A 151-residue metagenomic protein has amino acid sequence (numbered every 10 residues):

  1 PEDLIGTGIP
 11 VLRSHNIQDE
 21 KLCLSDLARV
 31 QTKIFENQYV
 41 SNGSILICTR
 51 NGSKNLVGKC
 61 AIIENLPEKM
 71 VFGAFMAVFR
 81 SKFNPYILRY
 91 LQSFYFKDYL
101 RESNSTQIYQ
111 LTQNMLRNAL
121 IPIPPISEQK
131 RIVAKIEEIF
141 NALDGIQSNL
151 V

Functional and structural regions predicted by a protein language model:
P1, H15-S44, L66-E68: Sequence-specific dsDNA recognition surfaces
P1-P10: Extended boundary segments
G52-L56: Short, charged beta-turn/beta-strand-edge "cap" motif at the junction between a beta-strand and an adjacent loop
G58-G73: Short, compositionally biased
K69-F75, P85, S105-I123: A short glycine-rich beta-alpha junction/loop motif
N84-Y95: Glycine- and charge-enriched low-complexity intrinsically disordered segments
D98, N118-V151: Amphipathic alpha-helical coiled-coil/heptad-repeat segments
